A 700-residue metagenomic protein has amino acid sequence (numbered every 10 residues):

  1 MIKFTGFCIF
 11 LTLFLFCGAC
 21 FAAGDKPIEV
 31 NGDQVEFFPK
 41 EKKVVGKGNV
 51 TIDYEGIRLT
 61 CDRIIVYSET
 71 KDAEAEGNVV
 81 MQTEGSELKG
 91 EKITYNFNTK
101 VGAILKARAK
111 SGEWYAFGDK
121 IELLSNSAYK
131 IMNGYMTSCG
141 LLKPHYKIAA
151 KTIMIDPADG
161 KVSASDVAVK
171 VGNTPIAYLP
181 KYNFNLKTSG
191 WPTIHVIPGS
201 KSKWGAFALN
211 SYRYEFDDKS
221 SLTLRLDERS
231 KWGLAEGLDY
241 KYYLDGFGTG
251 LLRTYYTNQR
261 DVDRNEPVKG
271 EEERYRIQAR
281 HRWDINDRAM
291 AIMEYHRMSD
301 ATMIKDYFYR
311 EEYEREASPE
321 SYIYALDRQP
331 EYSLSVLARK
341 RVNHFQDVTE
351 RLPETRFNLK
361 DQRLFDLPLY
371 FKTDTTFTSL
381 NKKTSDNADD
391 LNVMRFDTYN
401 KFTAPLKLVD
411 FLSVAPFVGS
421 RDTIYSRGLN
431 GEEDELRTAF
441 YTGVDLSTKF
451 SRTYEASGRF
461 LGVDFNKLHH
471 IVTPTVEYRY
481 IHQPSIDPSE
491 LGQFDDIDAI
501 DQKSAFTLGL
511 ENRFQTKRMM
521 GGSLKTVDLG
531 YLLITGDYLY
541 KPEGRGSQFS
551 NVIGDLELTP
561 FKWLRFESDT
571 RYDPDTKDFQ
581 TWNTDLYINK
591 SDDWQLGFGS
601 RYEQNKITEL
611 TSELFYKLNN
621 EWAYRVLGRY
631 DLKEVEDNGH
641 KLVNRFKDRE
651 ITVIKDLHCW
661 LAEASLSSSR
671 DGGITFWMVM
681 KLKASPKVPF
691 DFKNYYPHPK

Functional and structural regions predicted by a protein language model:
M1-K3: N-terminal secretory signal peptides that target proteins for export/translocation
G6-G18: Bacterial N-terminal signal peptides
A23-S125, N210, Y214-F216, Y242 (+1 more regions): Post-signal-peptide, soluble extracytosolic/periplasmic N-terminal scaffold domains of envelope/secretory systems
E36-F38, I65-Y67, M154, F514 (+1 more regions): A generic structural motif
K92-F97, V101, A109-K130, G134-T137 (+2 more regions): Outer-membrane beta-barrel proteins and related beta-barrel translocases across Gram-negative bacteria
